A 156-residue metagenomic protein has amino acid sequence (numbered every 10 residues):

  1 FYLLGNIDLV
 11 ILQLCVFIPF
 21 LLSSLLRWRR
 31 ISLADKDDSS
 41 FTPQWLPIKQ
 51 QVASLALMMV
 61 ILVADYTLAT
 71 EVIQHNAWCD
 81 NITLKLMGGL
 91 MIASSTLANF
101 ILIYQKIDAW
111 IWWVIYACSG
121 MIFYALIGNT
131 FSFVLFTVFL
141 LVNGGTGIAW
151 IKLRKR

Functional and structural regions predicted by a protein language model:
F1-D37: Hydrophobic, ordered structural segments
I18, R27-A34, S39-R156: Polytopic alpha-helical membrane-helix bundles and their juxtamembrane interface segments in multi-pass membrane
